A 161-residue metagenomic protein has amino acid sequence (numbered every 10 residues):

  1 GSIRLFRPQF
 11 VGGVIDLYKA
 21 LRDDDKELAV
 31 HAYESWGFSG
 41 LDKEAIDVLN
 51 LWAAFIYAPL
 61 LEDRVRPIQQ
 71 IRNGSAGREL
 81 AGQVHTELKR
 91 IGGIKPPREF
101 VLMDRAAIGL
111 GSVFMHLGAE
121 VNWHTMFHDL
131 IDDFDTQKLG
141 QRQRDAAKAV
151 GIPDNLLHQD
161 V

Functional and structural regions predicted by a protein language model:
G1-V161: Helix-rich C-lobe and terminal helical cap/extension of kinase-like folds
